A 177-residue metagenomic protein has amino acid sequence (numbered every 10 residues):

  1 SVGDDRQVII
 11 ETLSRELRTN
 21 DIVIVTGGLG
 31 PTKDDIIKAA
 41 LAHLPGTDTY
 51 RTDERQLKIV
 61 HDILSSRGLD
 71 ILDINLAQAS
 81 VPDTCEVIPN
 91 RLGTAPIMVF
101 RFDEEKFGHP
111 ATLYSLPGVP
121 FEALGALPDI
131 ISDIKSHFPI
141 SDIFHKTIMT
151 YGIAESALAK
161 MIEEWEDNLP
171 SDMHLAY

Functional and structural regions predicted by a protein language model:
S1-Q7: Short beta->alpha junction loops
V2, T12-R15, T19, V25-G27: Helix-rich terminal scaffold detector
Q7, A95, S156: A short acidic, often aromatic-flanked loop/helix-cap motif at beta-alpha or helix-coil junctions that lines enzyme
Q7-S14, A79, K160: Short, contiguous clusters of charged residues that form electrostatic/catalytic patches at enzyme active sites, used
R18, D35-F138: Proline/glycine-rich low-complexity loops and linkers
N20-V23, D48, D172: Secondary-structure boundary/capping positions in well-ordered alpha/beta enzyme cores
V25-K33, P117: Glycine-rich beta-strand-to-loop/alpha-helix junction loops that act as flexible
K106, A111-Y177: An accessory alpha-helical subdomain
